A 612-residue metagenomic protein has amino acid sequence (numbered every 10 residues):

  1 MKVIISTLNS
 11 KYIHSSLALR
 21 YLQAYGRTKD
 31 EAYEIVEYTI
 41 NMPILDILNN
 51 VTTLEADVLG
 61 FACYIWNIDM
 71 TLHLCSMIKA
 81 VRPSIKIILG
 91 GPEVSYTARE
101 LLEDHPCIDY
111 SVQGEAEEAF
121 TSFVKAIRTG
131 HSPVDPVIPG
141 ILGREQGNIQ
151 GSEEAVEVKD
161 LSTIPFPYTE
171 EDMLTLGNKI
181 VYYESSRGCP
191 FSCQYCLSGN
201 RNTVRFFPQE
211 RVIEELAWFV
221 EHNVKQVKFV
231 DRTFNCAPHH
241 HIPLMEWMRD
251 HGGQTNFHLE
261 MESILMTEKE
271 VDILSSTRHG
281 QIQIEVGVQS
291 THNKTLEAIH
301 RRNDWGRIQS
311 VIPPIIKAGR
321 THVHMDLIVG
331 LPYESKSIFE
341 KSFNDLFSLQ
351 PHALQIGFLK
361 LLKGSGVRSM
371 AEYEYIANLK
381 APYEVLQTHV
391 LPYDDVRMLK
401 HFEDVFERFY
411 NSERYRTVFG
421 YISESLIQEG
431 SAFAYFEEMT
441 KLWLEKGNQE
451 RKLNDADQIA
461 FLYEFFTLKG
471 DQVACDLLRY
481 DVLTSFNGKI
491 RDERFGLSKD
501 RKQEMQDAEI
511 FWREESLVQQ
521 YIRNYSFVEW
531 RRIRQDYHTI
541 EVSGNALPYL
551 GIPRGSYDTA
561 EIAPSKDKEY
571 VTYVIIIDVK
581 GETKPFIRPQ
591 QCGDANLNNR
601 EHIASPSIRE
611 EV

Functional and structural regions predicted by a protein language model:
M1-V3, I138, L142-S185, I562 (+3 more regions): N-terminal [4Fe-4S]-dependent radical SAM core
K2, A18, Y25, E34-E157: Glycine-rich beta-alpha loop elements in corrinoid/cobalamin-binding modules across cobalamin-dependent enzymes
K2-L8, R27, I44, V51 (+2 more regions): Radical SAM enzyme core and accessory elements
Y12-A18: Short N-terminal binding/cap micro-motifs at the start of the first secondary-structure element
L22, I47-N50, M70, L74 (+7 more regions): A general structural detector for well-ordered alpha-helical segments in enzyme core domains, enriched
E55-A56, V224, P351-H352: Proline-aspartate-enriched helix->loop->beta-strand connector
S162, F166-K317, T321: Radical SAM [4Fe-4S] cluster-binding motif and immediate context
P238, N256-L265, K269-G430: A structural motif corresponding to the C-terminal lobe/cap of the Radical SAM core domain
